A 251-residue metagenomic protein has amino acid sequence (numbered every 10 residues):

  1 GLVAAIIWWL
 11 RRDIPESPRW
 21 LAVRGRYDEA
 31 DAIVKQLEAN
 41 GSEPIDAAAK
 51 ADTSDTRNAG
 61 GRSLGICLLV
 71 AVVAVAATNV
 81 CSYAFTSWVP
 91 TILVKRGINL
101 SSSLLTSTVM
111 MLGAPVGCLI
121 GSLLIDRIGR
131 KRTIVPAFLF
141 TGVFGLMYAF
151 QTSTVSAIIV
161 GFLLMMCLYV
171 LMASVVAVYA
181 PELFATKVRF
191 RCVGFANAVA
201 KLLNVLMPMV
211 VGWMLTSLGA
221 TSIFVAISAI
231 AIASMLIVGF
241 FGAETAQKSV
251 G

Functional and structural regions predicted by a protein language model:
W9-R12, R19, S228-G251: Multi-pass alpha-helical transporter architecture, strongest for 12-TM Major Facilitator/SLC carriers used
L10-C67, K248-G251: Intracellular cytosolic loops and amphipathic helices of Major Facilitator Superfamily
R62-C118: Extracytoplasmic gate region of multi-pass secondary transporters
L119-G129, L215: Helix-to-loop junctions at the C-terminal end of transmembrane segments in multipass secondary transporters
R127-F138: Cytoplasmic membrane-interface "Motif A"-like loop-to-helix N-cap segments of 12-TM Major Facilitator Superfamily
F140-S153: C-terminal ends and interior cores of transmembrane alpha-helices in multi-pass membrane transporters/permeases
A157-L171: Hydrophobic core of transmembrane alpha-helices in multi-pass small-molecule transporters, especially MFS/SLC-type
L171-F184: Intracellular juxtamembrane helix-capping segments at the cytosolic ends of symmetry-related transmembrane helices
